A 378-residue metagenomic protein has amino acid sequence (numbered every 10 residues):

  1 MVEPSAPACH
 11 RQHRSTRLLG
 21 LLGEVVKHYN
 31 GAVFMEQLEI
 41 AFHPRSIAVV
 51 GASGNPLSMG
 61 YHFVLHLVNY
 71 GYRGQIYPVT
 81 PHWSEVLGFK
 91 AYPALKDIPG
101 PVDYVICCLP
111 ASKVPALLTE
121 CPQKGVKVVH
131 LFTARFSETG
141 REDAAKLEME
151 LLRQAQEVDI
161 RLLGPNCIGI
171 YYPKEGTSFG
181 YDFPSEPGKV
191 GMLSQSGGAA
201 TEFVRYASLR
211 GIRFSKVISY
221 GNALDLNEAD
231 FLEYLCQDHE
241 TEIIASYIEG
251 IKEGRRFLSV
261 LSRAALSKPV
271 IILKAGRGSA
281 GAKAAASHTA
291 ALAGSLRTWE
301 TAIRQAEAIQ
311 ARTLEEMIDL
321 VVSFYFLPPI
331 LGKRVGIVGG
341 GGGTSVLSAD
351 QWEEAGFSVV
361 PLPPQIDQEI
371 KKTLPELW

Functional and structural regions predicted by a protein language model:
P4, H13, H28: Cationic, low-complexity basic patches in intrinsically disordered or flexible, solvent-exposed regions
G20-G23, G31: Residue-identity detector for glycine
Y29-W378: Catalytic-core regions of core metabolic enzymes, especially those transforming organic acids/acyl-group intermediates
